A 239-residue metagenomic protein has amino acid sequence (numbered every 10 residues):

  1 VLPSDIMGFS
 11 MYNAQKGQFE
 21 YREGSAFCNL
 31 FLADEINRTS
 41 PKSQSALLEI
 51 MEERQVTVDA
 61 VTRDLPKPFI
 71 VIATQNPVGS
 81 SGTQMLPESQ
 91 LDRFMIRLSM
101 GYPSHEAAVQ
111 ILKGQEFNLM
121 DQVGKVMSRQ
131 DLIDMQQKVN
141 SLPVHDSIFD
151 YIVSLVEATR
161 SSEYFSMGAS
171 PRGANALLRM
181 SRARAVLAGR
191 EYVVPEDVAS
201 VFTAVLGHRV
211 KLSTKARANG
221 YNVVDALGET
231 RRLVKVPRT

Functional and structural regions predicted by a protein language model:
V1-Q15: AAA+/P-loop NTPase substrate/partner-engagement loops
D5, K16, E52, H105-E106 (+3 more regions): Non-catalytic accessory segments flanking P-loop/AAA+ NTPase cores
I6, L47, F94, I152 (+2 more regions): Residue-level signature of catalytic and energy-coupling elements of molecular machines, predominantly ATP/GTP-dependent
Y12-L32: Conserved alpha-helical scaffold flanking the Walker A/P-loop in AAA+ ATPase domains
N13-Q18, R38-S43, M51-L142, R182-R184: Canonical AAA+ ATPase core
D34-E35, A46: Walker B catalytic acidic pair
Q122-L177: Conserved AAA+ ATPase small/helical "lid" subdomain
S161-T239: C-terminal engagement/docking regions of AAA+ P-loop ATPases
